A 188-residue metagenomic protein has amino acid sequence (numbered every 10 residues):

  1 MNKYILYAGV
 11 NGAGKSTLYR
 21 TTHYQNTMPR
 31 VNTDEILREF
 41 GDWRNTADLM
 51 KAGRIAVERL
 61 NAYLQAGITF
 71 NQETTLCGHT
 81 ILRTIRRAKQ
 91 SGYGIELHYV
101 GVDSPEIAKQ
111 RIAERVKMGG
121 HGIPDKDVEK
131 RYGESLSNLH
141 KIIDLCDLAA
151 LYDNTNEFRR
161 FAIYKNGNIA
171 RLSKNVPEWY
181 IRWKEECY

Functional and structural regions predicted by a protein language model:
M1-I5, A66-I68: Pre-Walker A (Motif I) flank of P-loop NTPase domains
V10-N11: The conserved Walker
K15: Conserved lysine of the Walker
Y19-I68: Conserved substrate/cofactor phosphate-moiety recognition/catalytic segment in nucleotide-dependent phosphotransferases
E35-L37, C77, G101-I107, N156-F158: Conserved nucleotide-binding/hydrolysis micro-motifs of P-loop NTPases
K51-V102, S135, A150: Glycine-rich phosphate-binding loop used to anchor ATP phosphates in small-molecule kinases, encompassing both
Y93-K141: A glycine- and Lys/Arg-enriched "phosphate-lid" helix/loop adjacent to the NTP-binding pocket of small-molecule kinases
I142-Y188: NTP-dependent small-molecule kinase module
